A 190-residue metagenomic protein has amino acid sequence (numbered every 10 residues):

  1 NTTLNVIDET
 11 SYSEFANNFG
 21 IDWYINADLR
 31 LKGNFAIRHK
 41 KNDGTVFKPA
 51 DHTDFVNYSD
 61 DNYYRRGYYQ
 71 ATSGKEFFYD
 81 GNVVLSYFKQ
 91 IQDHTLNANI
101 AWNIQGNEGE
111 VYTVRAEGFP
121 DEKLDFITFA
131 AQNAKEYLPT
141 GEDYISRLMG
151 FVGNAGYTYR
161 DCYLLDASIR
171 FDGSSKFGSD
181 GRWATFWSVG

Functional and structural regions predicted by a protein language model:
N1, V46-G67, E110-P139: Surface-exposed loop/turn segments flanking beta-strands in extracellular/periplasmic regions
T2-V46, Y69-Q90, N97, G109-V111 (+2 more regions): Outer-membrane beta-barrel transmembrane strands
H39, D51, R170-G173, T185: Active-site-proximal loop/short-helix segments that contain or immediately flank catalytic acid/base residue(s)
F77, E136, T185: Contiguous, function-dense segments enriched for cysteine-driven chemistry and partner/ligand-binding capacity
A101-N103: N-terminal glycine-rich FAD/FM-binding segment characteristic of electron-transfer flavoproteins
Q105-N107: Conserved "boundary/linchpin" sites in short secondary-structure elements
E122, A184-G190: Feature captures outer-membrane beta-barrel proteins of Gram-negative bacteria and organelles
S175-R182: Solvent-exposed loop/turn segments connecting transmembrane beta-strands in outer-membrane beta-barrel proteins
